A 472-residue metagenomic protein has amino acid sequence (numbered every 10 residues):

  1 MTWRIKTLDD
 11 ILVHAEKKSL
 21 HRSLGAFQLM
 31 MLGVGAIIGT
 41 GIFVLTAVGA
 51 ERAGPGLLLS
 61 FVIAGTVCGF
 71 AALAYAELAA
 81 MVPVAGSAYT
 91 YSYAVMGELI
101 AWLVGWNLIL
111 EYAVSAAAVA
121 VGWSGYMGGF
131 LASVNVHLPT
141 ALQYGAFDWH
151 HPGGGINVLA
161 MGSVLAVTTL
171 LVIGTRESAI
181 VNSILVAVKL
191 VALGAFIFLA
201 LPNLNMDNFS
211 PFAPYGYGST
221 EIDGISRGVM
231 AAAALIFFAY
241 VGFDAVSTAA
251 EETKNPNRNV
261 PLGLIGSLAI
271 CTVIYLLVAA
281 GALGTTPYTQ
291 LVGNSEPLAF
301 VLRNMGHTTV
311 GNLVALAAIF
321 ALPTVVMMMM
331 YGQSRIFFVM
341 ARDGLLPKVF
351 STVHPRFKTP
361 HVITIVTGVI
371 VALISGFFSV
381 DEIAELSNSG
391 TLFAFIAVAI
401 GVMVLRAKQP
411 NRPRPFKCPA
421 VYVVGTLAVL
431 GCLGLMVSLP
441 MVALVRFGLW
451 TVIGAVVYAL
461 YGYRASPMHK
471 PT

Functional and structural regions predicted by a protein language model:
M1-L45, E51-G56, G69-L73, V82-A85 (+6 more regions): Membrane-interface "cap" regions at the ends of multi-pass membrane proteins
V13-L20, L57-L58, N135-A160, I184-L316: Helix-loop-helix junctions that connect adjacent transmembrane segments in multi-pass membrane transporters
H21, A26, G153, N157-M161 (+5 more regions): Loop-to-transmembrane helix boundary motifs in multi-pass membrane proteins
I42-W149, R227, S267-I270, L277 (+2 more regions): Extracellular loop-to-transmembrane helix junctions
F43, V84, N107-G122, L235 (+4 more regions): Membrane-helix boundary/coupling elements in multi-pass transport proteins
S124, G155-F209, L264-I265, A384-A397 (+2 more regions): Membrane-interface loop-to-helix entry segments
G129, A192-F196, F337, S387-R414 (+2 more regions): Hydrophobic alpha-helical segments of multi-pass membrane transport proteins
P152-I156, V167, V349-H361, F395-L444 (+1 more regions): C-terminal membrane-solvent junction of multi-pass transporters and transport-like membrane proteins
